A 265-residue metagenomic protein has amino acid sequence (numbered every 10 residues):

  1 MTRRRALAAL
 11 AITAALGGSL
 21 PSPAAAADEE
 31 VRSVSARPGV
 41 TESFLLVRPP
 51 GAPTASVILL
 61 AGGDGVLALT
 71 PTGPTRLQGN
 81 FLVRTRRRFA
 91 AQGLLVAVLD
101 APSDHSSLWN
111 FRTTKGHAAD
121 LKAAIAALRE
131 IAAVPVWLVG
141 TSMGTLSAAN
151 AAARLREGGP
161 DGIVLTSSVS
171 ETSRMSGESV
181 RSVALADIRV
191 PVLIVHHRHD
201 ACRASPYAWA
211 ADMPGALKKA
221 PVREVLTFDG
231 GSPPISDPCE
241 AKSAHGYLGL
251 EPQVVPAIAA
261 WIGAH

Functional and structural regions predicted by a protein language model:
A9-S19: Bacterial N-terminal signal peptides
A26-A52: N-terminal cap/lid segment of alpha/beta-hydrolase-fold proteins
P50-R88: Short, surface-exposed "cap/lid" segments of acyl-processing enzymes
F81, T85, L108-I131: Alpha/beta-hydrolase active-site loop
R86-S106: Conserved alpha/beta-hydrolase
A126-D187: Primarily recognizes the serine-hydrolase "nucleophile elbow" in alpha/beta-hydrolase and SGNH/GDSL folds
G162, S167-T227: The feature captures the conserved acid-bearing segment of alpha/beta-hydrolase catalytic domains
V222-H265: C-terminal catalytic histidine-bearing segment of alpha/beta-hydrolase fold enzymes
